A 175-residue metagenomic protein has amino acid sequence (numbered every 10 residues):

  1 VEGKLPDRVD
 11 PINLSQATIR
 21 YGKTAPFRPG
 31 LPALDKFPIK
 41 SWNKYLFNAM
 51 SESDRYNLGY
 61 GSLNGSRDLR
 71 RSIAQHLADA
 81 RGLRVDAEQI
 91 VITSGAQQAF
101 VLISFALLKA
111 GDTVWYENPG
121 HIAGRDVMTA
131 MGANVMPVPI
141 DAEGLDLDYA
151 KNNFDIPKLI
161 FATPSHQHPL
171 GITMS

Functional and structural regions predicted by a protein language model:
V1-F47, R71: N-terminal basic, amphipathic alpha-helical segments
A49-S175: Conserved core of the PLP fold type I
